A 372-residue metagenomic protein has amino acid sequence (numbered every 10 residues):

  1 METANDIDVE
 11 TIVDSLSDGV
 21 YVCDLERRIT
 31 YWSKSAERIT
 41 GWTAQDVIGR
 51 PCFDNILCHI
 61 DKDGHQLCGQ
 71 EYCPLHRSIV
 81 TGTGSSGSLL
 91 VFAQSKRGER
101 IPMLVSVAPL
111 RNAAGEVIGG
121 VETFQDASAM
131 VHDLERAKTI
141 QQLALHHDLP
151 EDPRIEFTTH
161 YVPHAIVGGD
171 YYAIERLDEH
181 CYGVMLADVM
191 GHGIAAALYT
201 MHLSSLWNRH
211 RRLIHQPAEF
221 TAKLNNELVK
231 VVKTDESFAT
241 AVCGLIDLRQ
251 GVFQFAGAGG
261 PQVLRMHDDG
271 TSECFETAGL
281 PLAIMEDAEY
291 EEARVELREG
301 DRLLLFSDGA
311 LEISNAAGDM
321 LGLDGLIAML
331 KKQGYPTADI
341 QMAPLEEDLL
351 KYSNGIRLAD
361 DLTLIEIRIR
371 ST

Functional and structural regions predicted by a protein language model:
E2-R27, K34: Sensory modules in modular signal-transduction proteins
E26, T30, K34-R38, R50 (+3 more regions): PAS/LOV sensory domain surfaces, especially short acidic/polar patches at coil-to-helix junctions
A36-P51, A197, R212, D269 (+1 more regions): PAS/PAS-like sensory domain cap-loop motif
D46-Q66, S205-R212, G325-K332: PAS-family sensory/regulatory domains
I56-F92, E346-L349: Terminal output helix/cap of sensory domains in signal transduction proteins
G87-F92, R97-V105, V121, E156 (+2 more regions): PAS/PAC sensory module
A108, E116-D126, M185-A187, F306: PAS-family sensory domains
A127-L304, N354-T372: … and, occasionally, acidic/histidine-rich disordered N-termini of signaling adaptors
